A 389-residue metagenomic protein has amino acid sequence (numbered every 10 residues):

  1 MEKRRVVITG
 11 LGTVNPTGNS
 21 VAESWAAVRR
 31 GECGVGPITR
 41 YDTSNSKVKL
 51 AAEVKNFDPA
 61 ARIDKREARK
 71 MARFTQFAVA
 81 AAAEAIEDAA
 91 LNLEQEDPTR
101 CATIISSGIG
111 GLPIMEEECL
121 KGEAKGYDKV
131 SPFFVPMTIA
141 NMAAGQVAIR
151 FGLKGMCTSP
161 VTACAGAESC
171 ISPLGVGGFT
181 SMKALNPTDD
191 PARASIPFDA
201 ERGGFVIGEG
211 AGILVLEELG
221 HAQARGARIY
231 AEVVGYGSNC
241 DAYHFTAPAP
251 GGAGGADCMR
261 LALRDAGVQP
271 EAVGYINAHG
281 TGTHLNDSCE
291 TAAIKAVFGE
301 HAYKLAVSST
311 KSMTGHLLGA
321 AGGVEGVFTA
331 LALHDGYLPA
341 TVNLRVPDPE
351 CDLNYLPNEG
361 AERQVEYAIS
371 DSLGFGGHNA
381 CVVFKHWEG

Functional and structural regions predicted by a protein language model:
M1-E67, G220-E232, V327-V342, K385-G389: ACP-dependent fatty acid/polyketide chain-elongation machinery
M1-I8, D97, A266-A272, A302-Y303 (+1 more regions): Flexible, low-complexity linker/loop segments at domain and module junctions
R5-T9, C33-P37, D190-A266, Y275 (+1 more regions): Condensing-enzyme catalytic core mediating Claisen C-C bond formation in acyl metabolism
I8, V21-W25, R29-A165, S169-V176 (+1 more regions): Conserved beta-ketoacyl condensing-enzyme motif
A22-A27, P113-Y127, G177-D189, P250-G251 (+2 more regions): A glycine- and small-aliphatic-rich helix-loop capping segment at beta-alpha/alpha-beta transitions that lines
A78-L91, A140-E168, V206-A227, H316-L338 (+1 more regions): Active-site-proximal alpha-helical scaffold in enzymes
V130-V135, G155-T162, D199-G203, L305-H316 (+1 more regions): Short pre-catalytic strand/loop immediately N-terminal to key active-site residues, enriched for Gly-Thr
E168-G203, Y236-P250, A278-D287, K304-N354: Acyl-CoA/ACP chain-elongation machinery
